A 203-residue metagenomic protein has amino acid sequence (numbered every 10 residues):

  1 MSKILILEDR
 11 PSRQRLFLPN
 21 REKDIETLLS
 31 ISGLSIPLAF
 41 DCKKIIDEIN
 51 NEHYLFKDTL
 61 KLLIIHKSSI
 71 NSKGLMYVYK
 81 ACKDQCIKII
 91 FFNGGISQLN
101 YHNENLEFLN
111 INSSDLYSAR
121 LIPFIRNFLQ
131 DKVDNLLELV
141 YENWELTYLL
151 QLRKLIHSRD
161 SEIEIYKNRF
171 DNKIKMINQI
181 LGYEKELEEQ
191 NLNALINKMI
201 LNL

Functional and structural regions predicted by a protein language model:
S2, D24-S32, C42-K44, I49 (+5 more regions): Non-catalytic substrate-recognition and accessory regions of acyl/acetyltransferase enzymes
S2-L29, P37, L63: Conserved acidic segment of CheY-like receiver
E8-D9, N93, N112: Conserved acidic E/D residue at the C-terminus of a beta-strand in Rossmann-like folds
L16-L28, Y77-C82, N100-L106: Short, aromatic/basic amphipathic alpha-helical patches
G33-S35, C86, N105-E107: A generic structural signal for alpha->beta connector loops
L38-I89, G94-L99: Conserved phosphotransfer microenvironments
H102-E107, I111-S158: Receiver (REC) domain switch/output surface
L136-L203: C-terminal output/effector regions of signal-responsive regulators
